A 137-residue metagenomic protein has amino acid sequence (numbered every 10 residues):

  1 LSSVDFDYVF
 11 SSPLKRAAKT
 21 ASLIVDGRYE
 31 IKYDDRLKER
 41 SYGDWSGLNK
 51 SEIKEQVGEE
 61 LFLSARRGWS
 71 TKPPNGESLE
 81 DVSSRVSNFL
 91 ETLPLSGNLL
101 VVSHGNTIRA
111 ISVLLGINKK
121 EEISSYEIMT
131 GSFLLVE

Functional and structural regions predicted by a protein language model:
L1-F6, P73, S96, R109 (+2 more regions): An N-terminal RHG(E/S)-centered segment typical of histidine phosphatases
L1-F62, G116-I117: Phosphate-coordination/substrate-recognition cap region in phosphate-metabolizing enzymes
S2, S83, S87-P94, S112: Generic structural signal for well-ordered alpha-helical scaffold segments
S11-S12, S84, V102-S103: Short beta-strand scaffold positions
R16, T107-I111: Glycine-rich phosphate-binding loops at beta-strand->alpha-helix junctions
E60-E80: Short glycine/proline- and acidic residue-enriched helix-loop micro-motifs that form flexible lids or anion-recognition
L95-N106: Generic beta-sheet signal
I117-E137: Domain-level recognition of soluble alpha/beta enzyme cores, biased toward histidine phosphatases/phosphomutases
